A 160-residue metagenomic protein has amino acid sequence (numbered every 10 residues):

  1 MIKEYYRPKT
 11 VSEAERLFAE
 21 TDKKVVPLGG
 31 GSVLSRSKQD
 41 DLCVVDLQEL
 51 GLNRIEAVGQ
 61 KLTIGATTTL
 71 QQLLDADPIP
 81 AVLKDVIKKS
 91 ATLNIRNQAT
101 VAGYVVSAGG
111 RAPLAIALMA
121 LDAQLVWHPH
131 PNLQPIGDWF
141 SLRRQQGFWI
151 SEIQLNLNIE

Functional and structural regions predicted by a protein language model:
M1-E160: C-terminal structural segment of proteins
